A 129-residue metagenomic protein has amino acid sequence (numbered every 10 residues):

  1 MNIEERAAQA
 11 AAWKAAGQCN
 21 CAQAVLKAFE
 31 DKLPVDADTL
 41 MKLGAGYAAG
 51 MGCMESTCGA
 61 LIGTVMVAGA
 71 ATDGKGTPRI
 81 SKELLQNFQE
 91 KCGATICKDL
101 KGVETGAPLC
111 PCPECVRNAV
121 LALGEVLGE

Functional and structural regions predicted by a protein language model:
M1-K14: Polybasic, low-complexity association/targeting segments
N2, L26-A45, Q89-C97: Acidic-glycine-rich active-site phosphate/pyrophosphate-binding loop
N2-I3, K82-E129: C-terminal binding/interaction regions
A11, L26-E30, G44, A48 (+2 more regions): Amphipathic alpha-helical segments within well-ordered protein domains
K14, Q18, F29, L33 (+5 more regions): Structural signal for hydrophobic packing residues in well-ordered secondary-structure cores of soluble enzyme domains
D31-K42, G69-E83: Phosphate-handling active-site elements
Y47-A70: Glycine/serine-rich anion-binding loops at beta->alpha junctions that coordinate negatively charged ligand groups
